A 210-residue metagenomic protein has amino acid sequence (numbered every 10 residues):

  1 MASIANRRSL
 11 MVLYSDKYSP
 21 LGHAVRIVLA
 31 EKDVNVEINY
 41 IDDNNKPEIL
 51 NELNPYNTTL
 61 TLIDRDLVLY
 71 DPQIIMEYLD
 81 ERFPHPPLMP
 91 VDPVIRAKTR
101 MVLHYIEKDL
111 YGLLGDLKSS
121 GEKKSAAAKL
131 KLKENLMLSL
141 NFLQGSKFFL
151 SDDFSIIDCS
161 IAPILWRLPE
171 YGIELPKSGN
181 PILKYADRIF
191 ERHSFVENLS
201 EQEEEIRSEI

Functional and structural regions predicted by a protein language model:
M1-N141, K147: GST-like domain detector, emphasizing the conserved glutathione-binding G-site in the N-terminal thioredoxin-like
D16, I156, Q202: Short, solvent-exposed turn/loop segments enriched in Gly/Ser/Thr/Pro and often Arg
D43-N44, I182, E203: Conserved beta-strand edge residues that scaffold enzyme active sites
L114, F149-S178, L183-I189, L199: GST superfamily/GST-like fold recognition
S200-I210: Terminal-tail/helix-coil boundary detector
